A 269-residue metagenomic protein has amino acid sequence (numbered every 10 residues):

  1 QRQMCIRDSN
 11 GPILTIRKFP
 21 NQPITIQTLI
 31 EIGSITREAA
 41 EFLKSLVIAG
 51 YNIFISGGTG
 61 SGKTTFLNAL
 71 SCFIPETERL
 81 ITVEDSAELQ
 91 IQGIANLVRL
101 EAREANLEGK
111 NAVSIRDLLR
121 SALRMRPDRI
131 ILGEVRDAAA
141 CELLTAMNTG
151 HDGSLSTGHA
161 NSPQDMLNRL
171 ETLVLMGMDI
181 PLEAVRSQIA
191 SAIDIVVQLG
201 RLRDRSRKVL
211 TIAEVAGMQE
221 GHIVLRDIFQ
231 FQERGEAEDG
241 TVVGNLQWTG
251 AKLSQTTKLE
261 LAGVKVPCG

Functional and structural regions predicted by a protein language model:
Q1-I6: Short, small-residue-biased leader/transition segments that mark boundaries at the very start of proteins
N10-S56: Glycine-rich adenosyl-nucleotide cofactor-binding module
P20-E31, I48, N68, C72-R120 (+1 more regions): P-loop NTPase switch/communication element
E38-F42, S114-L118, A139-E142: Well-ordered alpha-helical segments embedded in enzymatic catalytic cores
G60: Walker A (P-loop) phosphate-binding loop of P-loop NTPases
K63: Conserved lysine of the Walker
E84, Q90-V98, A122-E220: Conserved P-loop NTPase nucleotide-binding/switch module
R205-G269: NTP-binding/hydrolysis catalytic cores, primarily Walker-type P-loop NTPases
